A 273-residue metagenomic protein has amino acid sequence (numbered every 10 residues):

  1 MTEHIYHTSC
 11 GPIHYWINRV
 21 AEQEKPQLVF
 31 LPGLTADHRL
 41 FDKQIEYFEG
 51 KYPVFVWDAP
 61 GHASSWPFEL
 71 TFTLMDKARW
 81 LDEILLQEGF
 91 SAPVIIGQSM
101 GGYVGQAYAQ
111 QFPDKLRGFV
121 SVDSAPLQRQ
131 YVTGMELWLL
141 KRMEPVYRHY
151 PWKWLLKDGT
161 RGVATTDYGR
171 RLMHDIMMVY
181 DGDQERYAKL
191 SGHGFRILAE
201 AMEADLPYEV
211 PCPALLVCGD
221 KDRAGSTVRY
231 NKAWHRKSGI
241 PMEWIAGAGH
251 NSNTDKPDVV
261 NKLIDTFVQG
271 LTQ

Functional and structural regions predicted by a protein language model:
M1-P12: N-terminal cap/lid segment of alpha/beta-hydrolase-fold proteins
C10, F55-I96, K262: Active-site loop/oxyanion-hole signature of alpha/beta-hydrolase fold enzymes
G11-W66: Conserved HGGG/HGGXW glycine-rich cap/lid loop of the alpha/beta-hydrolase fold
G97, G101, G105: Gly/Ala-rich beta-loop-alpha elbow adjacent to hydrolase catalytic centers
Q110, R117-H149: Flexible "cap/lid" loop of the alpha/beta hydrolase fold
Q130-V132, Y150-E209: Conserved alpha/beta-hydrolase catalytic His-Asp/Glu region
A214-A248, T254: Conserved loop-alpha-helix segment in the C-terminal half of the alpha/beta-hydrolase fold that carries the catalytic
T254-V268: Post-His helix in hydrolase/transferase enzymes
